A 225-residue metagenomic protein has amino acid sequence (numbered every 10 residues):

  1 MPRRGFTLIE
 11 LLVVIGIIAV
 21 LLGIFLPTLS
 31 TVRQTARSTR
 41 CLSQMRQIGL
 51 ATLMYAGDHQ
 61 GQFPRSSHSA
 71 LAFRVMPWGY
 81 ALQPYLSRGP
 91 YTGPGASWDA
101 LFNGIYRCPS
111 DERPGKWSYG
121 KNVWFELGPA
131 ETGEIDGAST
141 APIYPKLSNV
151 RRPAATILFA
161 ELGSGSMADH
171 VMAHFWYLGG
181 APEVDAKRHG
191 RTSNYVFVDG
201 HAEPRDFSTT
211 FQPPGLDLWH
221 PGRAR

Functional and structural regions predicted by a protein language model:
M1-P2, Y119: Generic N-terminal leader/processing signal
P2-S43: Amphipathic alpha-helical segments typified by the pilin-like N-terminal helix that continues immediately C-terminal
C41-R225: Short, well-structured segments within or immediately adjacent to enzyme catalytic domains that line ligand-binding
